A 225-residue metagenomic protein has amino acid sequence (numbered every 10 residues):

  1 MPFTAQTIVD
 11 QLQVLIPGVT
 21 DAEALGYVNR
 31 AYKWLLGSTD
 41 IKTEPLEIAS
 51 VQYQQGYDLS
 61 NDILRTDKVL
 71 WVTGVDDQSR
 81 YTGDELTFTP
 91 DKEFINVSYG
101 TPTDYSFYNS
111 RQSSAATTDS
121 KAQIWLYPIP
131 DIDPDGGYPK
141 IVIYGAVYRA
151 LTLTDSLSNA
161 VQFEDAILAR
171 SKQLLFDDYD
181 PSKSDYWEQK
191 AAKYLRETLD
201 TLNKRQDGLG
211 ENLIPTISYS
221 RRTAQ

Functional and structural regions predicted by a protein language model:
M1-Q225: Glycine-enriched, solvent-exposed interface loops adjoining structured elements
